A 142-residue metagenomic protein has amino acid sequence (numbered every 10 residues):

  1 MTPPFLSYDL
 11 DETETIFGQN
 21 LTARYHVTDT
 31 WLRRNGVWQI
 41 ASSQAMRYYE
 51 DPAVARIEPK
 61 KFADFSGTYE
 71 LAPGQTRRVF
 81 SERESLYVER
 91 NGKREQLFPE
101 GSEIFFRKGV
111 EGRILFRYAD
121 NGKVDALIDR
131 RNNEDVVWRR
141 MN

Functional and structural regions predicted by a protein language model:
M1-R56: A beta-strand edge to alpha-helix "cap/lid" segment located at domain peripheries
T15-F17, N35, M46-N142: Peripheral terminal and inter-domain segments
